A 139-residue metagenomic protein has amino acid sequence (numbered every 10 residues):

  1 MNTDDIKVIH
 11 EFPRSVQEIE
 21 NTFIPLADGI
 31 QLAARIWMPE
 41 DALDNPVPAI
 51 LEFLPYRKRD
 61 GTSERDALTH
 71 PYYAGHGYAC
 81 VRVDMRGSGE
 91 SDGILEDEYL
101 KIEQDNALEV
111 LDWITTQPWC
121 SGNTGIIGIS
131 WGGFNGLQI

Functional and structural regions predicted by a protein language model:
D5-N45: N-terminal cap/lid segment of alpha/beta-hydrolase-fold proteins
A33, A49-I50, A79-C80, G122-G125: Beta-sheet entry/capping signal
A34-W37, E52-F53, V83, I127-I129: Generic beta-strand/beta-sheet core signal
D41-T116: Cap/lid segment of the alpha/beta-hydrolase catalytic domain
S91, S130-W131: Catalytic nucleophile serine of serine hydrolases, specifically the conserved "nucleophile elbow" pentapeptide
P118-S130: Alpha/beta-hydrolase fold nucleophile elbow
G133-I139: Short glycine-enriched nucleophile-adjacent loop and the immediately C-terminal alpha-helix near the catalytic center
